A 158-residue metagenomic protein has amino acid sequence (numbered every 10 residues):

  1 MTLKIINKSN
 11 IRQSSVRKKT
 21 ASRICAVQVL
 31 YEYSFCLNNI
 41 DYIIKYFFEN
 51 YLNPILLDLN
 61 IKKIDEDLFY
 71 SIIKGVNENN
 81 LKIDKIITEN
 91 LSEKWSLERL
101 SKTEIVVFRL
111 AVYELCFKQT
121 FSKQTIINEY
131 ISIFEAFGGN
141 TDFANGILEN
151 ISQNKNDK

Functional and structural regions predicted by a protein language model:
M1-K158: N-terminal interaction/assembly modules
